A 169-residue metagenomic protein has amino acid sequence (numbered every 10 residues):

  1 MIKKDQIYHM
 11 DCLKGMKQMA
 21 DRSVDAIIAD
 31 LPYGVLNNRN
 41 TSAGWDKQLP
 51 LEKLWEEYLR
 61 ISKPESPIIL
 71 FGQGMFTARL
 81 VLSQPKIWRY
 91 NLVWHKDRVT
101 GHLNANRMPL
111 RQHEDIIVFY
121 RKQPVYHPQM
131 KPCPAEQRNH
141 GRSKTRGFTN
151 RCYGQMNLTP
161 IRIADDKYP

Functional and structural regions predicted by a protein language model:
I2-P169: Core catalytic lobe of class I
